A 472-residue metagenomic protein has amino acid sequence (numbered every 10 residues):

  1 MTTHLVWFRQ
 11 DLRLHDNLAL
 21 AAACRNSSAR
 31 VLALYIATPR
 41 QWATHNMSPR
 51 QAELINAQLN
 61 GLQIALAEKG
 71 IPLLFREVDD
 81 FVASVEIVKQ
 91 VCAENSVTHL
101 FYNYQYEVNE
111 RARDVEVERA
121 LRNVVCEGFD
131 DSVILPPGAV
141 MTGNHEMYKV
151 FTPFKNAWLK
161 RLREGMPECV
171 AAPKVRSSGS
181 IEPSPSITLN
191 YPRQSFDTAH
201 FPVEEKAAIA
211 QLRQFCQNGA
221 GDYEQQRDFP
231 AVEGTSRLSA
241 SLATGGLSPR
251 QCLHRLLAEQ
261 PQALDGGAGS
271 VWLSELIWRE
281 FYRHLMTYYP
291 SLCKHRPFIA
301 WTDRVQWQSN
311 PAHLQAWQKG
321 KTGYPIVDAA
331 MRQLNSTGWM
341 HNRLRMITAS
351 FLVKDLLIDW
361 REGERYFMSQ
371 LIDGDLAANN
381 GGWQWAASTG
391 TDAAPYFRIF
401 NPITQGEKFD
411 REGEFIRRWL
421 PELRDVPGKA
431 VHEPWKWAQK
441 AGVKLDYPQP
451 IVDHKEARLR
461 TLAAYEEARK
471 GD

Functional and structural regions predicted by a protein language model:
M1-M166, A463-A468, D472: Trp/Phe/Arg-rich N-terminal binding region typifying the photolyase-homology
A21, Q90, K206, D328 (+2 more regions): A broad detector of short, well-ordered amphipathic alpha-helices that serve as recognition/interaction surfaces
H145-I299, F409-D410, E414-D472: Glycine/tryptophan-enriched, flexible segments
E233-E422: Active-site-proximal binding-pocket segments
